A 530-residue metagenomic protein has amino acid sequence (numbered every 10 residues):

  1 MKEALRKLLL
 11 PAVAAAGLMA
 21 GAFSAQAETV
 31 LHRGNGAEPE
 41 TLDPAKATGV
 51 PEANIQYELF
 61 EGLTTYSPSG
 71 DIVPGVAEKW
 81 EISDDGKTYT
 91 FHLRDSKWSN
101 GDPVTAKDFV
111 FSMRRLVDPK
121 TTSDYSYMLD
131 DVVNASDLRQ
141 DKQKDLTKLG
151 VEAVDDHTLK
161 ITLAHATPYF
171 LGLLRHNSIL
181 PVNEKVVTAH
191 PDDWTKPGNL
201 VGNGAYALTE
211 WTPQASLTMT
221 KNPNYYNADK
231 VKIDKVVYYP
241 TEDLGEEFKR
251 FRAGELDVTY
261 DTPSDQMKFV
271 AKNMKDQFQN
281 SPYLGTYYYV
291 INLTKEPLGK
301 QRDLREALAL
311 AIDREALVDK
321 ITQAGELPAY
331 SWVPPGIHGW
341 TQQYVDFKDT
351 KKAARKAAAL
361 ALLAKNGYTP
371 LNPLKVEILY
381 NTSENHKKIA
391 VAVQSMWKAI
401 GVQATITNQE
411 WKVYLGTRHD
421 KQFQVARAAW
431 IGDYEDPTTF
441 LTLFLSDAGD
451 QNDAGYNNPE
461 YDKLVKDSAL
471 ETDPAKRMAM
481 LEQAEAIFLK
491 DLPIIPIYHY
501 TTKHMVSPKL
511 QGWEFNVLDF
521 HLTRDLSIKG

Functional and structural regions predicted by a protein language model:
R33, P213, A361-G432, P474 (+1 more regions): Ligand/substrate-recognition segments at binding pockets and active sites
G34-D84, N199-G202: N-terminal lobe/hinge region of extracytoplasmic solute-binding protein
T105-S112, D156-T162, A166, G204-A205 (+4 more regions): Alpha-helical secondary-structure segments
K142, L146, E152, D156-H157 (+4 more regions): Gly/Pro-rich hinge or "lid" segments in bacterial periplasmic/extracellular proteins
E152, V318, K352, Q403-Y414 (+3 more regions): Extracytoplasmic/peripheral linker and loop segments enriched in polar/acidic and small residues with frequent Thr/Pro
P191-P197, P223-F269, E306, Q394 (+1 more regions): Ligand-site clamp/hinge motif
P328-K365, S383-K388: Structural transition elements
H504-G530: Long beta-strand-rich cores associated with HINT superfamily self-processing modules
